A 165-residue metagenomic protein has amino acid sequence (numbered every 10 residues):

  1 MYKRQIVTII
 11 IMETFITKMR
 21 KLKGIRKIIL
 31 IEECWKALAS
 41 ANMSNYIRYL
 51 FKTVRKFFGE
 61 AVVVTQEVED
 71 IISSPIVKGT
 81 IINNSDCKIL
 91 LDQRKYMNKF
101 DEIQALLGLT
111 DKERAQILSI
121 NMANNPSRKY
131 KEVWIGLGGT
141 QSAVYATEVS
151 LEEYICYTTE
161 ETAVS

Functional and structural regions predicted by a protein language model:
K3-A115: Conserved P-loop NTPase motor cores
K3-I6, I10-K21, I89, I117-S165: Conserved P-loop NTPase motor module
